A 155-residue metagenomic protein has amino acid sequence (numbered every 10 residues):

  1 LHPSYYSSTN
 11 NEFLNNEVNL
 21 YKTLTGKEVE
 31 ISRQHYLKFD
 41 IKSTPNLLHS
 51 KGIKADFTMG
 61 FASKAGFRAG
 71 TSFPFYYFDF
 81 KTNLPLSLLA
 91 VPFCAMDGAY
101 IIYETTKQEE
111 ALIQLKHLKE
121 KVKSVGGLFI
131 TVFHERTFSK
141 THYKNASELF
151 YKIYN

Functional and structural regions predicted by a protein language model:
L1-H2, T58-G60, V132-R136: Short acidic/histidine-rich active-site segments
L1-V29: Acidic, glycine-rich loop-and-beta core segments that form the ion-binding/anion-interacting portion of active sites
P3, R33, P92, I130-F133: Short beta-strand segments
Y5-S7, S32-L37, T137-F138: Conserved short loop/turn motifs at secondary-structure junctions
Y6, I102-K107, F138-K140: Short, contiguous acidic/charged loop-to-helix segments that flank catalytic cores in large enzymes
N10-N16, I41-L47, F67-S72, T141-Y151: Histidine/acidic-residue-rich catalytic or RNA/ligand-binding cores of hydrolases and nuclease-related proteins
K22, E109-N155: C-terminal domain-boundary segment and adjacent tail
K22-V122: Active-site-adjacent pocket scaffolds in enzyme catalytic domains
